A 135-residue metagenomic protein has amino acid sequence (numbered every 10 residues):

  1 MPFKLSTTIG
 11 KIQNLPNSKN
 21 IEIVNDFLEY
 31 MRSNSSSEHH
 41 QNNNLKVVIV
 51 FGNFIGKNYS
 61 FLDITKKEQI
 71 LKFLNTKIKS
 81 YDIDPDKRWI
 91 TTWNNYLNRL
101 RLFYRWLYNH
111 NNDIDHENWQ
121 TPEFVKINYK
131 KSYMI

Functional and structural regions predicted by a protein language model:
F3, T8-G10, N25-Y133: N-terminal core-binding DNA-recognition domain of tyrosine recombinases/integrases
L15-L28: Short alpha-helical hairpin
